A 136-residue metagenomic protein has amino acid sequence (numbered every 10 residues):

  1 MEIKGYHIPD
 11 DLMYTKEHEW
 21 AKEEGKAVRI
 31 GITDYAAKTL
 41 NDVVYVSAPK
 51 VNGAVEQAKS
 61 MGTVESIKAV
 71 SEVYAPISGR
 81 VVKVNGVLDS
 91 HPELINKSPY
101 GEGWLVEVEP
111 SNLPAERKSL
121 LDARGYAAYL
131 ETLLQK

Functional and structural regions predicted by a protein language model:
M1-Q57, K97-S98, E102-N112, K118-K136: Acidic, low-complexity mobile loops and tails
K50-V64, A75, R80-K83: Short, well-structured beta-strand-loop connectors
I67-E102: Mid-chain, well-packed structural core segment of small domains
